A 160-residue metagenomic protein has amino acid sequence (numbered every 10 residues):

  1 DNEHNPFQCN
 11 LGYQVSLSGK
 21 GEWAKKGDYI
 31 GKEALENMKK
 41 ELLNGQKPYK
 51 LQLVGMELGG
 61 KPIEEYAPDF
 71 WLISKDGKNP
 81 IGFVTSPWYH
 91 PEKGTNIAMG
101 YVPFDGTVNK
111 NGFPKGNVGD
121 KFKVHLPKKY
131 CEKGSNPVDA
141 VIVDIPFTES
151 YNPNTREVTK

Functional and structural regions predicted by a protein language model:
D1-K160: Conserved, structured C-terminal
